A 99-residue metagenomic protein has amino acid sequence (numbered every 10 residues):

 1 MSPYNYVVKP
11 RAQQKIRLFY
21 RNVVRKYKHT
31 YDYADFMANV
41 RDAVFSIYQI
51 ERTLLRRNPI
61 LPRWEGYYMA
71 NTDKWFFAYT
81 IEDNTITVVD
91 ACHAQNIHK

Functional and structural regions predicted by a protein language model:
M1-Y67: Basic, Lys/Arg-enriched alpha-helical interface segments
Y27, Y68-K99: Enriched for short, Lys/Arg-rich terminal
